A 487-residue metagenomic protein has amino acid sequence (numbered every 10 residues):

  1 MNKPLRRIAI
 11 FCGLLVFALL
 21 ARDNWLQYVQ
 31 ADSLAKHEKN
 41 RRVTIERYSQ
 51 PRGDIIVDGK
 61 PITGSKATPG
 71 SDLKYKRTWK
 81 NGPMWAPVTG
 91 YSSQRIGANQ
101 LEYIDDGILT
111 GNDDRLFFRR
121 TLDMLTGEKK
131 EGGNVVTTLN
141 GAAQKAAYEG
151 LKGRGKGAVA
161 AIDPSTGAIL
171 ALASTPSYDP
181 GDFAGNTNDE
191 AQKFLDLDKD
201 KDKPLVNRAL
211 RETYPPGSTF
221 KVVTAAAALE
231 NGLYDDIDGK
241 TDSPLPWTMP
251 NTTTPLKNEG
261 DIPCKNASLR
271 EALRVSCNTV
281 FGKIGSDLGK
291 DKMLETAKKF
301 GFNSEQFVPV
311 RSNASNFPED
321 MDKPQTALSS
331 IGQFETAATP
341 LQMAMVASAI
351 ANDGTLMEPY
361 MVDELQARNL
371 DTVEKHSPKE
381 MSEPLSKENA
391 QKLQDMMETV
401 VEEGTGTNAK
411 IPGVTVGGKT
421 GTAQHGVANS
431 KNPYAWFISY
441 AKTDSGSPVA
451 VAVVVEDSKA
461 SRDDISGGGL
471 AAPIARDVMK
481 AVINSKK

Functional and structural regions predicted by a protein language model:
M1-A158, A173-T213: Extracytoplasmic/periplasmic proteins that interact with beta-lactams or build/remodel peptidoglycan
I56-G59, A161-P164, A351, A367: Short, acidic, Ser/Thr-enriched surface-loop or helix-capping motifs
G157-A160, G239: A short glycine-rich, hydrophobically flanked beta-strand micro-motif that places a catalytic Asp/Glu for divalent metal
L170-S218, V223-S458, G467: Beta-lactam-recognizing serine transpeptidase/beta-lactamase-like catalytic domain environment
T372-K379, M396, A471-K487: Short, gly/Ser/Thr-rich active-site loops of penicillin-recognizing serine hydrolases
